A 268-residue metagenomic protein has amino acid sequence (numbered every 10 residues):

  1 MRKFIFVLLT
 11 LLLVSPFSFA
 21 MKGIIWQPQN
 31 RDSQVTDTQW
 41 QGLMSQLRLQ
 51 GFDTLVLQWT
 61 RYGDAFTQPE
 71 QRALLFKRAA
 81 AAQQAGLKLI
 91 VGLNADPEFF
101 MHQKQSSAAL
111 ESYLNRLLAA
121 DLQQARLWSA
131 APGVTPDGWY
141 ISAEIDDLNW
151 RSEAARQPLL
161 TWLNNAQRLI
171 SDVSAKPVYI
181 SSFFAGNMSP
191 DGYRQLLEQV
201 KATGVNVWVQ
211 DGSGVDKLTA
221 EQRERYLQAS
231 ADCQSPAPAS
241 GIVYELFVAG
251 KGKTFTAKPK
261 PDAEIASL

Functional and structural regions predicted by a protein language model:
M1-F4: Positively charged n-region of N-terminal signal peptides that target proteins for export
F6-T10: Hydrophobic helical h-region of N-terminal Sec-dependent signal peptides in bacterial secretory/periplasmic proteins
F19-L268: Glycan-processing catalytic domains of CAZymes
